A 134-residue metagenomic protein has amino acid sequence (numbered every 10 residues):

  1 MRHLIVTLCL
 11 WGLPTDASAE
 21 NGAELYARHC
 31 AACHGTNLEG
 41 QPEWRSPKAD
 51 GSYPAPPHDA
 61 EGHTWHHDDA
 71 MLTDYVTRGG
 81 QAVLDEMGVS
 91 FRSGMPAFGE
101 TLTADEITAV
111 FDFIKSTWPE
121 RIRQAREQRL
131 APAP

Functional and structural regions predicted by a protein language model:
M1-T7: Sec-dependent signal peptide recognition, specifically the positively charged N-region followed immediately by
H3, S52-Y53, S90: Short, solvent-exposed loop/turn segments at the edges of secondary structure
G12-A17: N-terminal signal peptide c-region/cleavage motif recognized by signal peptidases
S18-A23: Boundary of Sec targeting at the N-terminus
A27-R28, T36, V83-P134: Flexible coil segments in periplasmic/lumen-exposed cytochrome c-class electron-transfer proteins
A32: Short, cysteine/histidine-rich loop/knuckle motifs that typically chelate Zn2+
E39-T73, T77, P96-T101: Gly/Gly-Pro-rich "capping" loops immediately C-terminal to redox-active cysteine motifs in periplasmic/lumenal
R78-A82: Glycine-rich, acidic and aromatic/proline-enriched surface loops and short helix-turn segments that act as binding
